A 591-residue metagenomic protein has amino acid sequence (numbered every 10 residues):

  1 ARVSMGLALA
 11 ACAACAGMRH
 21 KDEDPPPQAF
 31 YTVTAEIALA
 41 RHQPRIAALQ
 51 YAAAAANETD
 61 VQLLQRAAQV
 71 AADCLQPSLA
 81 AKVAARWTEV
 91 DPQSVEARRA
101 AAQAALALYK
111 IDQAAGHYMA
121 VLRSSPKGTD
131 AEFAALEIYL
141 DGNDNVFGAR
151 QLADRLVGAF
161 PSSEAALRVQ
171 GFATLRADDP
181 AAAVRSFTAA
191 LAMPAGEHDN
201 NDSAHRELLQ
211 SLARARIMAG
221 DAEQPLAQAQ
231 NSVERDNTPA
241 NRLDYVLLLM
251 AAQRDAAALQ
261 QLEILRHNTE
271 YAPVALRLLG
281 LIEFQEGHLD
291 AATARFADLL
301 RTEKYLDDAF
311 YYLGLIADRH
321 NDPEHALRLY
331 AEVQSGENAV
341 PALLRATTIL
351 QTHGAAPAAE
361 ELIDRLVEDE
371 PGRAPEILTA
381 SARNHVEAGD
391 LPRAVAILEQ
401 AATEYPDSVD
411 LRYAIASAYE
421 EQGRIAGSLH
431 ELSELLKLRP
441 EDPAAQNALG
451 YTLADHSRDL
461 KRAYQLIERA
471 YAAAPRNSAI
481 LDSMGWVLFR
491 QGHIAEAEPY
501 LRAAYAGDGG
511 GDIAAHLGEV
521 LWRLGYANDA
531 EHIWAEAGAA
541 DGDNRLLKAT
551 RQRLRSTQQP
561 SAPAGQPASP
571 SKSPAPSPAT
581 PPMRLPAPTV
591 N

Functional and structural regions predicted by a protein language model:
C15-Q69, D73-S78, K82-A85, E89-S94 (+5 more regions): N-terminal leader/linker segments that initiate helical-solenoid repeat arrays
E23, N57, V90, S124-S125 (+13 more regions): Structural marker of alpha-solenoid helical repeat scaffolds
E36, Q69, Q103, E137-I138 (+12 more regions): Residue-level recognition of tetratricopeptide repeat
A40, D73, A107, D141-G142 (+12 more regions): Register position in tetratricopeptide repeats
L63-L64, A97, A131-E132, A166 (+12 more regions): TPR alpha-solenoid repeat register
R66-A67, A100, A134-A135, V169 (+11 more regions): Canonical tetratricopeptide repeat
